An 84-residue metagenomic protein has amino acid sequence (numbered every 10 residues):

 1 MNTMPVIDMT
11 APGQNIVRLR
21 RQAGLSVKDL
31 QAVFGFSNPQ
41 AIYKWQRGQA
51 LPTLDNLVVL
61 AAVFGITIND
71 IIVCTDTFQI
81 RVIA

Functional and structural regions predicted by a protein language model:
M1-Q22: A short, Lys/Arg-rich alpha-helix, primarily the initiator
M1-V6, A62, I72-A84: Short, charged recognition helix plus adjacent turn of helix-turn-helix-like nucleic-acid-binding domains
V17, K28, V58: Residues within the helices of the helix-turn-helix
R20, Q31, A61: The alpha-helix within a helix-turn-helix
A23-K44: Short alpha-helical DNA-recognition segment
W45-Q46, N56, T75: DNA major-groove recognition helix of helix-turn-helix
D55-D70: DNA major-groove recognition helix of helix-turn-helix/homeodomain DNA-binding modules
